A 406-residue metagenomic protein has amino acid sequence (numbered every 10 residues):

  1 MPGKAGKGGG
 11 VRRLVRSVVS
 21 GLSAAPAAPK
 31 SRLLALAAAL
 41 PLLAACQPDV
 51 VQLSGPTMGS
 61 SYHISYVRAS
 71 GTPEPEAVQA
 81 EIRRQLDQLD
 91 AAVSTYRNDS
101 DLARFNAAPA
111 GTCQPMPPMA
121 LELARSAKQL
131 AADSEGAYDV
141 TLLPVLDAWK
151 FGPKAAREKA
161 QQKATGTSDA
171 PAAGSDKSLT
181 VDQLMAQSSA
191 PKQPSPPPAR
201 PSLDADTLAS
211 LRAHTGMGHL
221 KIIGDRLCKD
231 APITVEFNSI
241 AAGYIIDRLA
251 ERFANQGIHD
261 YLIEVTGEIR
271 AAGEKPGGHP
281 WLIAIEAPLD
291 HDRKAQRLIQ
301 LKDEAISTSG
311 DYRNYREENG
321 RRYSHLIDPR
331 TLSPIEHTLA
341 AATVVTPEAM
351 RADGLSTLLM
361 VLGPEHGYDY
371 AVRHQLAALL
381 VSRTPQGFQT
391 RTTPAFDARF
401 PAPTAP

Functional and structural regions predicted by a protein language model:
P2-K4, R13-V18, L22, R32 (+1 more regions): Mature catalytic core of soluble alpha/beta enzymes
P26-K30: Compositionally biased low-complexity segments, especially N-terminal hydrophobic helices that form the hydrophobic
